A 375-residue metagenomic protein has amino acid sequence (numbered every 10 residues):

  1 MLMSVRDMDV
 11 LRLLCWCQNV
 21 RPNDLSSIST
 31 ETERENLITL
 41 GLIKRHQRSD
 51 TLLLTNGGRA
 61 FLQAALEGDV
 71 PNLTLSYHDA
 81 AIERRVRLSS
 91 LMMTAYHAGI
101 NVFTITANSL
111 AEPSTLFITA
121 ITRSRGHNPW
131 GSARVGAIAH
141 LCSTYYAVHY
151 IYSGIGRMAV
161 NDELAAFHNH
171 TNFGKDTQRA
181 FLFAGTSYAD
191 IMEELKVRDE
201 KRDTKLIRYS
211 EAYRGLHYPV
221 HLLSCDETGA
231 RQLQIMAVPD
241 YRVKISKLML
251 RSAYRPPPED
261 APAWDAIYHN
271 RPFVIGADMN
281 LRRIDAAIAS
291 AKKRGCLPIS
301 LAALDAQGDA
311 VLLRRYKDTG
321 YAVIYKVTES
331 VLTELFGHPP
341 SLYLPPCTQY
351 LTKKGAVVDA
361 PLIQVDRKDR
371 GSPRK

Functional and structural regions predicted by a protein language model:
M1-D9, G68, T74-I82: Short alpha-helical segments that sit at the start of domains
M8-D9, L37-T39, S49: Terminal low-complexity, intrinsically disordered regions
L13-C17: Short helix-capping/hinge SLiMs at alpha-helix to coil transitions
Q18-I28: Short acidic, hydrophobic short linear motifs in intrinsically disordered regions
S26-K44: Short amphipathic alpha-helical interaction segments
K44-D69: Accessory beta->alpha helical hairpin/"wing" motif in late/C-terminal subdomains of nucleic-acid enzymes
N72-M92, A107: A short, highly charged nucleic-acid-interacting micro-segment common to nuclease and nuclease-linked defense proteins
S89-K375: Electrostatic, structured charged patches in enzyme active sites and in nucleic-acid/phosphate-binding
